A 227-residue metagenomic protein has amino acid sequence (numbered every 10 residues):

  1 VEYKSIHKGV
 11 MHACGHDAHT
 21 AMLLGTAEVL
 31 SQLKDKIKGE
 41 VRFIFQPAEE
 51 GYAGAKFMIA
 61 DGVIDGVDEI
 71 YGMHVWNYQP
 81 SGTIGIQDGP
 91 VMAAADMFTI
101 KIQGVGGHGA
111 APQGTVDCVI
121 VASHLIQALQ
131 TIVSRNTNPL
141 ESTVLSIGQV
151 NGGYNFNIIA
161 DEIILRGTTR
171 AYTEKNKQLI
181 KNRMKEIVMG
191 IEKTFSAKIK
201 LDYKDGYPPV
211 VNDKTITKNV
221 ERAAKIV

Functional and structural regions predicted by a protein language model:
E2-M11, D17-A18, L23, D35-A160: Histidine/acidic-residue-rich, glycine-tolerant segments that coordinate divalent metal ions
H12-A13, P112, E174-L179: Ordered, soluble secondary-structure elements with a strong preference for glycine-centered loop motifs and nearby
L24-L30: Histidine-anchored nucleotide/phosphate-binding helix
V29, D61, G190-I191: A generic secondary-structure signal
Q32-D35, Y172: Amphipathic alpha-helical interaction elements
I120-V227: Metal-dependent amide/peptide-bond hydrolase catalytic core, centered on the "pita-bread" metallohydrolase fold
